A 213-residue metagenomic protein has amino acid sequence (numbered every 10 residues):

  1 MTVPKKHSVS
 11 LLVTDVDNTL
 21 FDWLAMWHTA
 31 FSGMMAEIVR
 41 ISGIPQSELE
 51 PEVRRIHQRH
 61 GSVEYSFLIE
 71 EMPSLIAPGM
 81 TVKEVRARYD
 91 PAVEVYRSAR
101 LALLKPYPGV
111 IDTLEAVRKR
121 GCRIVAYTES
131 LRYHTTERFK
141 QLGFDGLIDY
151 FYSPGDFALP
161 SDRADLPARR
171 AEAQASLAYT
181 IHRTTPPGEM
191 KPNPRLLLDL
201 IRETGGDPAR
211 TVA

Functional and structural regions predicted by a protein language model:
T2-E52: Active-site neighborhood of HAD-like aspartate-dependent phosphohydrolases
H7-S8, S66-F67, E94-K140, P194: Short, acidic loop-to-helix structural element flanking the phosphoryl-transfer center in phosphate-processing enzymes
W27-A36, Y65-P73, R132, T136: An amphipathic alpha-helix signature
G33, E37, D112, A116 (+2 more regions): Residue-level signal for well-ordered alpha-helical scaffold segments within enzymatic catalytic domains
R40, R54-S98, A116: A metal-dependent, Asp-based hydrolase signature
H57, S98, A102, T185-E189: Pocket-edge positions in alpha/beta enzyme catalytic cores
V125, L131-V212: Substrate-recognition "cap/lid" segment bordering the active-site pocket of phosphatases
